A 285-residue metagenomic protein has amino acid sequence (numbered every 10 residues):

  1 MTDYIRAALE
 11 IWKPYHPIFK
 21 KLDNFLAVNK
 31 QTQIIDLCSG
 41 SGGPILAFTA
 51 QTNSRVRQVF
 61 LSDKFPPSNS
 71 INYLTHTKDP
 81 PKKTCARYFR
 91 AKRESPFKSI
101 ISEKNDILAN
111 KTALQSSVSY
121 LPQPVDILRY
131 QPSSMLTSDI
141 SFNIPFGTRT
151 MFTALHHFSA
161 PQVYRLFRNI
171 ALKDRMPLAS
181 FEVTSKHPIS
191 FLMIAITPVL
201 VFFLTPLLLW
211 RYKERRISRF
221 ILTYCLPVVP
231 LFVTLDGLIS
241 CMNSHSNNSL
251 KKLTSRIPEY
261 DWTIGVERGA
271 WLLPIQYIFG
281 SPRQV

Functional and structural regions predicted by a protein language model:
M1-D36, S41: Class I SAM-dependent methyltransferase Rossmann-like catalytic core, especially the SAM/SAH-binding loop
T32-T137: Class I SAM-dependent methyltransferase SAM/SAH-binding core
R149-M151: A conserved beta-strand element that flanks and buttresses the S-adenosyl-L-methionine
F158-D174: A short, conserved alpha-helix within the catalytic core of class I
I170, D174-H187: Conserved beta-strand signature within the Rossmann-like core of class I S-adenosyl-L-methionine
F191-R256, T263-I264: C-terminal alpha-helical "lid/dimerization" subdomain adjacent to the S-adenosyl-L-methionine
D261-A270: Conserved S-adenosyl-L-methionine
G269-V285: Core SAM-dependent methyltransferase catalytic element
